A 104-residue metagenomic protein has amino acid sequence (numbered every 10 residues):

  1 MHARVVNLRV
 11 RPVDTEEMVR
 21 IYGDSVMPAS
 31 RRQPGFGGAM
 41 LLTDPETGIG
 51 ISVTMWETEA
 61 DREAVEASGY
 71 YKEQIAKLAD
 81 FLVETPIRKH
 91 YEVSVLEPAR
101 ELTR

Functional and structural regions predicted by a protein language model:
M1-G50, E57-G69, D80-R104: Short S/T/G/P-rich N-terminal loop/turn motif that feeds into the first structured element of a domain
E73-Q74: A common structural junction motif
K77: Short catalytic/binding micro-motifs of nucleotide second-messenger systems
